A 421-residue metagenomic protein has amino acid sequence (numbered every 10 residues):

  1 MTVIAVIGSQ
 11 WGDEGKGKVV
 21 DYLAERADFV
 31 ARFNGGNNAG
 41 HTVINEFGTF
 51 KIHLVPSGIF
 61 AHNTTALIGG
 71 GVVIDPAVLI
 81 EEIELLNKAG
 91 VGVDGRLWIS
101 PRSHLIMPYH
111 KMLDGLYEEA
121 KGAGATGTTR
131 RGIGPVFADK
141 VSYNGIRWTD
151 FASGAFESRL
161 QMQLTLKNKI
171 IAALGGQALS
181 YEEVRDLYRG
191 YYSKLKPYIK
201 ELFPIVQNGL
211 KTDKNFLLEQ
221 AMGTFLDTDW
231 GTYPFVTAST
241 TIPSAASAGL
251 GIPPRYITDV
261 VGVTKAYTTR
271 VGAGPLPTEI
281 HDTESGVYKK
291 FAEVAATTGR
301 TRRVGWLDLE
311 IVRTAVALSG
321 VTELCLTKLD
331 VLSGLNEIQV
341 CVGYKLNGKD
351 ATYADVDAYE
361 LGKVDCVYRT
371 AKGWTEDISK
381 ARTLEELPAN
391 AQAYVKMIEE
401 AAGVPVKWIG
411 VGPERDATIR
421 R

Functional and structural regions predicted by a protein language model:
M1-R421: Non-transmembrane, aqueous-exposed alpha-helical and coiled segments at domain scale
